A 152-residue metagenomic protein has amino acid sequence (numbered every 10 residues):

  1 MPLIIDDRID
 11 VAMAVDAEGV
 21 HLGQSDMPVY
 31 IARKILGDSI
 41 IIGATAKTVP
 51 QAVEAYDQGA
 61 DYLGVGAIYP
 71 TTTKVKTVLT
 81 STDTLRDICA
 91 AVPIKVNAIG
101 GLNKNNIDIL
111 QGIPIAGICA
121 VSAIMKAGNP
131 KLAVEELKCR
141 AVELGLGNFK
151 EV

Functional and structural regions predicted by a protein language model:
M1-I5, Q24-K47, K76-K104, L137-F149: Alpha-helix-loop-beta-strand connector modules within alpha/beta enzyme cores
P2-D7, L63-V65, A98, A120: Short beta-strand segments at enzyme active-site cores
D7-G19, I35, T48-G66, I109-I113: Alpha/beta enzyme core
I9, V29, A52, L85 (+2 more regions): Generic hydrophobic/aromatic pocket-lining and core-packing "Φ" positions
M13, R33, V53-Y56, K131-V134 (+2 more regions): Residues within alpha-helical segments
M13, R86-C89, S122: A cross-family signal for key residues in well-ordered alpha-helices that form functional helical elements
Q24-I31, G64-K76, K104, Q111-L137: Glycine-rich phosphate-binding active-site loops on the catalytic face of alpha/beta enzymes
V152: Internal catalytic or translocation cores that form aromatic/hydrophobic pockets or channels for amphipathic metabolites
